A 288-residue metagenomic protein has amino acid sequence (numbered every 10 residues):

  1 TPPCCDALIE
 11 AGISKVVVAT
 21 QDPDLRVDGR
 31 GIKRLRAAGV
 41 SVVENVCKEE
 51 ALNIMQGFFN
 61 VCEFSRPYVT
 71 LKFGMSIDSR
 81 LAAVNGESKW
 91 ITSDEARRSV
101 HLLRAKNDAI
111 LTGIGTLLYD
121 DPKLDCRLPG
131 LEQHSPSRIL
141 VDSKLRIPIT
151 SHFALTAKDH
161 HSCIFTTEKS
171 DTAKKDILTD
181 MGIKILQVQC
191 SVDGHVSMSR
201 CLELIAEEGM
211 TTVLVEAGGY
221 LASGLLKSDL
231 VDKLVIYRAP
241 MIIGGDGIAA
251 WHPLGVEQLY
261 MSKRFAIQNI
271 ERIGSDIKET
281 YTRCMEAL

Functional and structural regions predicted by a protein language model:
T1-L52: Active-site loop-to-helix "anion-binding N-cap" substructures in soluble metabolic enzymes
L8-I13, L52-F59, E132-Q133, T156-D159: Short, mixed-charge, low-aromatic patches
V17, Q21, D28-K33, Y68-L288: Enzymes that bind and transform nitrogen-containing heteroaromatic metabolites
I32, V46-G74: Proteins enriched for Cys/Gly/acidic motifs involved in redox and nucleic-acid/cofactor modification
